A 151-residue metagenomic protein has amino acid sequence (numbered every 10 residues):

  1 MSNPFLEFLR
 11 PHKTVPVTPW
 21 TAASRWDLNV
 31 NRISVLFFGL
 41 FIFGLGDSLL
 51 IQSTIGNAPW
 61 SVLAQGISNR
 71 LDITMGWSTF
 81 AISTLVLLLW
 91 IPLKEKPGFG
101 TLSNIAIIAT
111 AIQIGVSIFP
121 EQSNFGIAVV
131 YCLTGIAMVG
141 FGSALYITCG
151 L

Functional and structural regions predicted by a protein language model:
S2-L151: Core subunits and conserved enzymes of cellular information-processing and envelope-translocation systems across
